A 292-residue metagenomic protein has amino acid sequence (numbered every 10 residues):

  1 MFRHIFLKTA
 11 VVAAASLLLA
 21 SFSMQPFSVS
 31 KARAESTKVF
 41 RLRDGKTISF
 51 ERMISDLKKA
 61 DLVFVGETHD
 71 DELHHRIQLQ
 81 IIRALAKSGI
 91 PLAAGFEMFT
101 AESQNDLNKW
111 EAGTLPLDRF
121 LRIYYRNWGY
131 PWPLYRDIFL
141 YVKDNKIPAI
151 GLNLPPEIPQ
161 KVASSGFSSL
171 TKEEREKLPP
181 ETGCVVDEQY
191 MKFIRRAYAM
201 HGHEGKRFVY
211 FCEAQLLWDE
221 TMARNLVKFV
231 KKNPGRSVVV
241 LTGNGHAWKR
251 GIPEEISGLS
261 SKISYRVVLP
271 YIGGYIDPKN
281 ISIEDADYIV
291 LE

Functional and structural regions predicted by a protein language model:
F6-L7, F22: N-terminal export leaders
V11-L19: Hydrophobic helical h-region of N-terminal Sec-dependent signal peptides in bacterial secretory/periplasmic proteins
S23-A60: N- or domain-start disorder-to-order transition segments that initiate the globular core
G45-K46, F50, I54-K87: Zymogen propeptides
D71-R76, A84-A86, I90-G95, A101-E111: Membrane-embedded segments
A93-F99, R266-Y271: Short internal beta-strands
N105-F229: A substrate-binding/cap region within the structured catalytic cores of diverse enzymes
T221-R224, F229-V230, R236-V239, N244-E292: C-terminal regions of proteins
